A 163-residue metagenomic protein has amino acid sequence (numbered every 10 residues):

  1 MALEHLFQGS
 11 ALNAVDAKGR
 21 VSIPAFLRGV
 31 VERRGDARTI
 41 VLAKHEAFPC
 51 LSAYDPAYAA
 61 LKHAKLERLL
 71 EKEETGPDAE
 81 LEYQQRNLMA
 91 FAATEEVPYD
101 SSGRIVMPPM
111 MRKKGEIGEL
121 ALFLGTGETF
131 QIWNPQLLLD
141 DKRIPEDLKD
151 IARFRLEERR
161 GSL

Functional and structural regions predicted by a protein language model:
M1-A11, A17, L27-S102, M110-L163: Flexible "stalk/tail and boundary" regions
